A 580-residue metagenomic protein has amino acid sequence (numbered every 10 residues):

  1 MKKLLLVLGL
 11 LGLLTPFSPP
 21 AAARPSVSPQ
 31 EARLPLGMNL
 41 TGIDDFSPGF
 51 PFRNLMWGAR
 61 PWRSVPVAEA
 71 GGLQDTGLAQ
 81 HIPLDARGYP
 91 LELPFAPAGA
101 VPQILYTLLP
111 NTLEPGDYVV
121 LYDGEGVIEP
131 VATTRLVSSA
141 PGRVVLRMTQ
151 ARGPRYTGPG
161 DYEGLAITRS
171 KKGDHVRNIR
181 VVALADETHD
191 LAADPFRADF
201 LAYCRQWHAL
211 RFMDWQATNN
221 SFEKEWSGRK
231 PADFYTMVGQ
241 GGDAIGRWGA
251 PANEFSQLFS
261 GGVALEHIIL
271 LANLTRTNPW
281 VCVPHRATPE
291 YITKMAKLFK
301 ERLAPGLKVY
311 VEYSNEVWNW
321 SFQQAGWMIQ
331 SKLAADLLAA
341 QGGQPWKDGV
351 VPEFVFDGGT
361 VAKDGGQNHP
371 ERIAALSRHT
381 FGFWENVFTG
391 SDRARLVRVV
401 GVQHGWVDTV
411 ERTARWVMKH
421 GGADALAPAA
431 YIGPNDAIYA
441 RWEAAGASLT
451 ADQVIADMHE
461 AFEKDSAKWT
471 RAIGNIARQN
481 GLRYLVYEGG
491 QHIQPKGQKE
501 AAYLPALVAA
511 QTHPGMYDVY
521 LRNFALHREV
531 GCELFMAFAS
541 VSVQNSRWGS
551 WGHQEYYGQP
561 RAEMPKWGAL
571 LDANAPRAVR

Functional and structural regions predicted by a protein language model:
M1-K3: Positively charged n-region of N-terminal signal peptides that target proteins for export
V7-P16: Bacterial N-terminal signal peptides
A21-Y313, W318-R580: Non-catalytic accessory regions flanking glycosidase/transglycosidase catalytic cores in CAZymes
